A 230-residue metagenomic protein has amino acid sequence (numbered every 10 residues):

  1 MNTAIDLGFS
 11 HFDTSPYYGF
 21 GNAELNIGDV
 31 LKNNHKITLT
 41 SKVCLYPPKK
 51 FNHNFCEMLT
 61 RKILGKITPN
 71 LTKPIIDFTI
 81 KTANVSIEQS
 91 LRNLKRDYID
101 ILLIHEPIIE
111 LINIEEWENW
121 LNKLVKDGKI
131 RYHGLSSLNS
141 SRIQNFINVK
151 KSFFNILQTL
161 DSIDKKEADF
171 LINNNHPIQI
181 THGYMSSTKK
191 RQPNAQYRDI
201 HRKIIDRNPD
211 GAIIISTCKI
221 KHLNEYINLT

Functional and structural regions predicted by a protein language model:
M1, P16-F20, E88, E106-T230: Beta/alpha (TIM)-barrel catalytic core signal, keyed to glycine-rich beta->alpha loops juxtaposed to Asp/Glu that bind
M1-N52, T188, G211: N-terminal binding-site loop/beta-alpha segment at the start of enzyme catalytic domains that lines or forms
F12, I99, Y132-H133: Glycine-centered flexible beta-alpha turn that most often forms the glycine-rich phosphate-binding loop
E24-T38, S86-N93, D169-N174: Short amphipathic alpha-helices and their capping/turn segments at secondary-structure boundaries
T38-K42, R61-L64, I101, I178-M185: Non-cysteine beta-strand/loop elements that form the S-adenosyl-L-methionine
Y46-D77: Alpha-helical membrane-targeting segments
I67-N84, E110-L111, N194: Active-site mouth loops of central-metabolism enzymes
T82-L102, L124: CE4/NodB-like, metal-dependent polysaccharide N-deacetylase domain that modifies extracellular/periplasmic N-acetylated
